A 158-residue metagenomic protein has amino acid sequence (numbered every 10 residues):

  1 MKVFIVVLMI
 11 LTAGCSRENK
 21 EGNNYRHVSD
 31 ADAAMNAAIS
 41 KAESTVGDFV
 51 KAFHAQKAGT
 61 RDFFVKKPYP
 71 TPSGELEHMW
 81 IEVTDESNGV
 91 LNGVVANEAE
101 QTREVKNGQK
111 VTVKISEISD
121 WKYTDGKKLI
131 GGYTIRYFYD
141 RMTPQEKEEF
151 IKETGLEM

Functional and structural regions predicted by a protein language model:
M1-V7: Sec-dependent signal peptide recognition, specifically the positively charged N-region followed immediately by
L11-G14: C-terminal motif of bacterial Sec signal peptides marking the signal peptidase cleavage site
K20-S73, W80-E82: N-terminal secretory signal peptides
T45-A52, T71-M79, K106-Q109, E117-D125 (+1 more regions): Exposed, flexible binding/inhibitory loops of compact, secreted disulfide-stabilized domains
A58-D62, L76-H78, N88-V90, K106-G108: Extracytoplasmic
K67-Y69, E82-S87, V95-A99, E117: A mature extracytoplasmic/lumenal domain signature
N92-K110: Short solvent-exposed strand/turn elements
T112-M158: C-terminal partner/receptor-binding element of secreted or periplasmic proteins
